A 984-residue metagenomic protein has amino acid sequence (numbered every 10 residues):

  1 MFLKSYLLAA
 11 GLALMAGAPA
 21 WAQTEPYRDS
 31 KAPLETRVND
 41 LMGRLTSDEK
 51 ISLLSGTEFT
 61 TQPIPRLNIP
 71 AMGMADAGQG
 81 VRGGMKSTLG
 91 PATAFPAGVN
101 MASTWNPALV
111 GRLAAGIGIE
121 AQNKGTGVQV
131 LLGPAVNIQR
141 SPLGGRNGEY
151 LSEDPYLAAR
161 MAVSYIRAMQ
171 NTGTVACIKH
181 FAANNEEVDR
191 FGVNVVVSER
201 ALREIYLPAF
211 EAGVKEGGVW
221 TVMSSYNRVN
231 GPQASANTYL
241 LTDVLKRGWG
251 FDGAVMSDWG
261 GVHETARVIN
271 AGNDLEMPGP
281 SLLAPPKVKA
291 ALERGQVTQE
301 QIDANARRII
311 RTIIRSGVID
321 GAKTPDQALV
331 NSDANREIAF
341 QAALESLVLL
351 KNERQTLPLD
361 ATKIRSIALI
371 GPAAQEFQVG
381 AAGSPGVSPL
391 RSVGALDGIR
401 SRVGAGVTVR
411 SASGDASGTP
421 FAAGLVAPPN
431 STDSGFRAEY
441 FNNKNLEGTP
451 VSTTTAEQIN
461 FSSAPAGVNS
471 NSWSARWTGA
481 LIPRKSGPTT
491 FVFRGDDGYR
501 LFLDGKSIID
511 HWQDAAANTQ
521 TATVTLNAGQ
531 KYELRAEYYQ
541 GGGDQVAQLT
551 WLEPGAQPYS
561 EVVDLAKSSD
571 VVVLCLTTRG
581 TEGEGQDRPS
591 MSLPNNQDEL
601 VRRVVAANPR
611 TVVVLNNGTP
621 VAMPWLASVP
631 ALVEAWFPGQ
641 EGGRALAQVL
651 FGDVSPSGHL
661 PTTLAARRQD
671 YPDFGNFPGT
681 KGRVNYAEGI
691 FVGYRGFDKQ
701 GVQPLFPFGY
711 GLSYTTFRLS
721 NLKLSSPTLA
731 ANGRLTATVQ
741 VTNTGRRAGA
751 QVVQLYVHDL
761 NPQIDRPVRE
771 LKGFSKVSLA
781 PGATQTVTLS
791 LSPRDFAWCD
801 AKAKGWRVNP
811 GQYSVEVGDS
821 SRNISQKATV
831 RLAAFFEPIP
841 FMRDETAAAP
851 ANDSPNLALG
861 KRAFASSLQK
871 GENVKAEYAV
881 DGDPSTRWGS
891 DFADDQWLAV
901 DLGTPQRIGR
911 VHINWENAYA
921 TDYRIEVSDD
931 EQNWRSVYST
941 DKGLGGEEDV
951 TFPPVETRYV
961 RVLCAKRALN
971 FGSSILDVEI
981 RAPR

Functional and structural regions predicted by a protein language model:
M1-L8: Bacterial N-terminal signal peptides that target proteins for export
A9-G17: Bacterial N-terminal signal peptides
W21-T489, R494-D497, D504-K506, A515-C799 (+2 more regions): Glycoside hydrolase catalytic-domain context in secreted enzymes
A423, P429-N430, E553-S560, A834-L857 (+1 more regions): Low-complexity, Pro/Ser/Thr- and charge-rich linker/hinge segments at domain boundaries
L503-N518, N933-K942: Surface-exposed beta-strand/loop patches in noncatalytic accessory domains and peripheral targeting/linker segments
Q520, I824-A828, S974: Extracellular and select intracellular beta-sandwich modules with Ser/Thr-enriched, small-residue motifs on
I824-P838: Short beta-strand elements
S867-R984: Aromatic, loop-rich ligand-recognition surfaces of beta-strand-rich domains
